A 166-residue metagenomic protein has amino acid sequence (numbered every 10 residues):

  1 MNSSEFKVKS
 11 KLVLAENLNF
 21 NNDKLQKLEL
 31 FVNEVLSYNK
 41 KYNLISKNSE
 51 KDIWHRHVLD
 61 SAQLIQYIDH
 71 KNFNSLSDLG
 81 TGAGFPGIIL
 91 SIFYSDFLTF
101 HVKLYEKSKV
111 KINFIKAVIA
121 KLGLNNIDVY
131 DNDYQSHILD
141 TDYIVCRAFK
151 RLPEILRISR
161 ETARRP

Functional and structural regions predicted by a protein language model:
M1-N2, K7-K71, S77, V110-I127: Class I SAM-dependent transferase core
S10-L14, I92-L98: A short alpha-helix capping/helix-coil boundary motif
Y42-N43, K51-D52, A83, N132 (+1 more regions): Flexible, active-site-adjacent loop/turn segments at secondary-structure boundaries
N48-S49, H57, Q63, I89 (+3 more regions): Solvent-exposed, flexible loop/coil residues
Y67-D69, I89-D96: Alpha-helix C-terminal capping segments
D78-G82: Conserved S-adenosyl-L-methionine
G84-I88: Glycine-rich SAM-binding Motif I of class I
Y94-P166: S-adenosylmethionine
